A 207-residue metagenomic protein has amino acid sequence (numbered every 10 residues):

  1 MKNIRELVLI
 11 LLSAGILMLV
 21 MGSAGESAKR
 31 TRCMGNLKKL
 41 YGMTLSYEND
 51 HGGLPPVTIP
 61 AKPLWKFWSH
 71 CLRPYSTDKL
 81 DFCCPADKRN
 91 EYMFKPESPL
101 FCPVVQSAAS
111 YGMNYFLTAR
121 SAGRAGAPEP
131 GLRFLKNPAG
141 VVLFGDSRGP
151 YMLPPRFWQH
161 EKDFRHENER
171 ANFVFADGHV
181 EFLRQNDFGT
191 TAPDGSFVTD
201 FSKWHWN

Functional and structural regions predicted by a protein language model:
M1-G35: Amphipathic alpha-helical segments typified by the pilin-like N-terminal helix that continues immediately C-terminal
T31-N207: Short, well-structured segments within or immediately adjacent to enzyme catalytic domains that line ligand-binding
